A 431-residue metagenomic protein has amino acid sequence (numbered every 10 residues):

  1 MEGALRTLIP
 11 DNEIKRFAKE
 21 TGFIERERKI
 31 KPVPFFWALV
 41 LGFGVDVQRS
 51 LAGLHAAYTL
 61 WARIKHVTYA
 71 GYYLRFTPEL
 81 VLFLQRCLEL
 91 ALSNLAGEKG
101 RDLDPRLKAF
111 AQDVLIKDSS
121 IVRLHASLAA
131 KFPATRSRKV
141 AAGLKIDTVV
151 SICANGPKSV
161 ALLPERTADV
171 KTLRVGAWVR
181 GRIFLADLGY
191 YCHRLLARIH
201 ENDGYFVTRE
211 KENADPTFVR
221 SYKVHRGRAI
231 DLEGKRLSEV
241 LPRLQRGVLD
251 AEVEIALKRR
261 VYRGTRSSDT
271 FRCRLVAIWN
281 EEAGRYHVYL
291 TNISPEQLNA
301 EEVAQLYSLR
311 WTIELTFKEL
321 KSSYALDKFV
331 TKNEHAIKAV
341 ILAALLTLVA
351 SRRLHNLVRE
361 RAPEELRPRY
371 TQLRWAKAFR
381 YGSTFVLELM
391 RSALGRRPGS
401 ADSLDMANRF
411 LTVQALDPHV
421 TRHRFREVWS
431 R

Functional and structural regions predicted by a protein language model:
M1-L51, A57, H66-V67, F76 (+4 more regions): Single, function-defining residue in the core of a domain
T59-W61: Short edge-strand/loop segments of extracellular domains
R101: Hydrophobic, well-structured mid-protein blocks that either form specific transmembrane helices
